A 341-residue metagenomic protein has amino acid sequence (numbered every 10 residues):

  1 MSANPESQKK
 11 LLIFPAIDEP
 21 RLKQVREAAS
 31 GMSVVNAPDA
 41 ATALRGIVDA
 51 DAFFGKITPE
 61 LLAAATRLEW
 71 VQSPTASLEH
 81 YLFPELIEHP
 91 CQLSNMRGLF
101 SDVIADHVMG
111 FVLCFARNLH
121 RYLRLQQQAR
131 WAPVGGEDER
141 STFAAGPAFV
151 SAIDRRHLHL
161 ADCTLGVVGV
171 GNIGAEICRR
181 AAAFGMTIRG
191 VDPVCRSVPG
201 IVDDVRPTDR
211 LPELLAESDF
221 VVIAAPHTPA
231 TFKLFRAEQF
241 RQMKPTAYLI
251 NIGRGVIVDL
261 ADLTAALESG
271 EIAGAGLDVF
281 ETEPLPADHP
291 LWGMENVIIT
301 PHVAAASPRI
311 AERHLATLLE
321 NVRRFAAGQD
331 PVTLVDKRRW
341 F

Functional and structural regions predicted by a protein language model:
M1-A52, A326: N-terminal glycine-/charge-rich "phosphate-binding" loop or analogous flexible N-terminal tail
F14, K56, P74, A224-H227 (+1 more regions): Short, well-ordered coil/turn residues at beta-beta hairpins and beta-strand->alpha-helix junctions within
A43-G46, L61-A64, E213-L214, Q239 (+1 more regions): Structural alpha-helical scaffold elements that stabilize or flank donor/cofactor-binding regions in carbohydrate
D49-D138: Phosphate/diphosphate ligand-binding glycine-rich loop within oxidoreductases
A105-R124, A182-M186, A316-R324, Q329: Oxidoreductase and adenylate-handling cofactor-binding alpha/beta cores
L123-E176: Glycine-rich NAD(P)-binding loop of Rossmann-like domains
R189, P193-P290: Rossmann-like adenosine-cofactor binding region
T246, I252-F341: Rossmann-like dinucleotide-binding domain for NAD(H)/NADP(H)
